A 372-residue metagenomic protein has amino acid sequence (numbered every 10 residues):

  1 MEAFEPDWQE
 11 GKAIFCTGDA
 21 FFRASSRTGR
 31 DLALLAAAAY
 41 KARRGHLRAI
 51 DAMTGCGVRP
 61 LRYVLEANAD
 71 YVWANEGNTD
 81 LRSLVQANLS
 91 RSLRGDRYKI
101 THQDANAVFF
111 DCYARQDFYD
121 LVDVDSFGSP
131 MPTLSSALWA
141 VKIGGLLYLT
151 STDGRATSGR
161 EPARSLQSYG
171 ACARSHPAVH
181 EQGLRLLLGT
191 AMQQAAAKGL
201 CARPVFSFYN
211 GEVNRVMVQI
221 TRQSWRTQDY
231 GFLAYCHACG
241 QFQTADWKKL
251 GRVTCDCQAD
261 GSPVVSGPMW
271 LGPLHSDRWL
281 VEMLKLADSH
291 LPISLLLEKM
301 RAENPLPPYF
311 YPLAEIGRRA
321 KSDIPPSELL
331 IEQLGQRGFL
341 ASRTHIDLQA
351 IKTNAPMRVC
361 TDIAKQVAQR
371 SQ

Functional and structural regions predicted by a protein language model:
M1-Q372: SAM-dependent transferase fold signal centered on methyltransferase-like domains, encompassing both Class I
